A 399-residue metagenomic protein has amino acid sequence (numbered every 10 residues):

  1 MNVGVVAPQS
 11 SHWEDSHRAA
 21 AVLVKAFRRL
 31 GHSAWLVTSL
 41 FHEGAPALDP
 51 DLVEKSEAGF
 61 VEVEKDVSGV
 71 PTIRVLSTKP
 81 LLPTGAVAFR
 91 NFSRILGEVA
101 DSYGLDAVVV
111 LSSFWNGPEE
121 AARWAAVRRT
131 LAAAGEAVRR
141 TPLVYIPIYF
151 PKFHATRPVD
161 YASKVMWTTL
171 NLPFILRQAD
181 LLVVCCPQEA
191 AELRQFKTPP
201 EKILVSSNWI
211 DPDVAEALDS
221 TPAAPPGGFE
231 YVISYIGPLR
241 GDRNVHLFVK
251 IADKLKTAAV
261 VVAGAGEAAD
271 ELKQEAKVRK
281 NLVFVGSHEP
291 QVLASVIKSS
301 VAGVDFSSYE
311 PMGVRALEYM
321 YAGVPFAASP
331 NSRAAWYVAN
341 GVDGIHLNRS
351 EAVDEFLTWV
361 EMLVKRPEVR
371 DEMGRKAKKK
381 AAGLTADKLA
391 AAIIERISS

Functional and structural regions predicted by a protein language model:
M1-A58, D253: N-terminal subdomain of nucleotide-sugar transferases
A88-F92, V108-E136, Y145-F153: An aromatic- and histidine-rich active-site surface loop
A132-A133, V138, P142, K152-F174 (+2 more regions): Nucleotide-sugar donor phosphate/pyrophosphate-binding loop at the beta->alpha transition of glycosyltransferases
Q188, W209: Carbohydrate-associated surface elements
P225-R243, V249-D253: Conserved donor-binding/catalytic core segment of Leloir-type glycosyltransferases
E271-Q291: Nucleotide-activated donor-binding/catalytic signature segment of Leloir-type glycosyltransferases, i.e., the conserved
A302, P325-S329: Short hydrophobic beta-strand element within catalytic cores of glycosyltransferases and related nucleotide-activated
S308: Aromatic "clamp/platform" in nucleotide-sugar-dependent glycosyltransferases that forms part of the donor/acceptor
